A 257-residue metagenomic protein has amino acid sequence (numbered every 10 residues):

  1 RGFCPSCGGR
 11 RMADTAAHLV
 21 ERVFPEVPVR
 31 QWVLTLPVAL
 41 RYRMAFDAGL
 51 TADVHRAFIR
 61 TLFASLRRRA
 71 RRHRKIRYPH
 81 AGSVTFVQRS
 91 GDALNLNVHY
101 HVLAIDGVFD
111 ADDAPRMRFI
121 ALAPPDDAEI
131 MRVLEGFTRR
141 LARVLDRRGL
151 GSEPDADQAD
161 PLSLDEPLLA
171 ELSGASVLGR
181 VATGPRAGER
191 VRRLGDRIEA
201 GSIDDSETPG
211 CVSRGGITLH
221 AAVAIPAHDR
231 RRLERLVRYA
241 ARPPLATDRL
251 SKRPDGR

Functional and structural regions predicted by a protein language model:
R1-R257: Beta->alpha loop/short-helix hinge microenvironment recognizer with preference for catalytic Tyr/His contexts
